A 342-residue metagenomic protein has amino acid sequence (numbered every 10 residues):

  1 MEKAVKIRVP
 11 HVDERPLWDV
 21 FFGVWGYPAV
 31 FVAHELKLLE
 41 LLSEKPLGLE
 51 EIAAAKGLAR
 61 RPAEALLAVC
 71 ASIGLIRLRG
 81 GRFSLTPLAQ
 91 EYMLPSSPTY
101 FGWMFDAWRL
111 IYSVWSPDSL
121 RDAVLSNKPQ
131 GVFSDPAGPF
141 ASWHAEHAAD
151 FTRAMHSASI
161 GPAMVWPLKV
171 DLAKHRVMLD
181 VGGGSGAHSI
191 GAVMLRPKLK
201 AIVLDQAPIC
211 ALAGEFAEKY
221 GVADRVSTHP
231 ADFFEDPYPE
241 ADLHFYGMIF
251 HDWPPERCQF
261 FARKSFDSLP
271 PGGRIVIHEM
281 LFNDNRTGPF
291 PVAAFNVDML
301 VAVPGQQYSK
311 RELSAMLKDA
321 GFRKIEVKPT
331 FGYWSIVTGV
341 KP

Functional and structural regions predicted by a protein language model:
E2-L78, L172, V177-P342: Alpha-helical subdomain
A4-R8, E14-P46, A54-A55, R61-R176: Conserved Class I S-adenosyl-L-methionine-dependent methyltransferase catalytic core
